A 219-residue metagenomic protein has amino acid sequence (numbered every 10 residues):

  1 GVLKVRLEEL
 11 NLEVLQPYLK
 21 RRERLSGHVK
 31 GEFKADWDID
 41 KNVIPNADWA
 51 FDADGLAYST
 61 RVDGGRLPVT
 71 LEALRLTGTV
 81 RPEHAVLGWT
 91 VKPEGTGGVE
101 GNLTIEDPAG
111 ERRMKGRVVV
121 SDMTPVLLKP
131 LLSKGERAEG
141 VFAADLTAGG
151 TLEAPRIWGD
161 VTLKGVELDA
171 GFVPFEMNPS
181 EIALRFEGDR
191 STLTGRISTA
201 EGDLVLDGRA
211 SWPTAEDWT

Functional and structural regions predicted by a protein language model:
G1-T219: Interface amphipathic segments
